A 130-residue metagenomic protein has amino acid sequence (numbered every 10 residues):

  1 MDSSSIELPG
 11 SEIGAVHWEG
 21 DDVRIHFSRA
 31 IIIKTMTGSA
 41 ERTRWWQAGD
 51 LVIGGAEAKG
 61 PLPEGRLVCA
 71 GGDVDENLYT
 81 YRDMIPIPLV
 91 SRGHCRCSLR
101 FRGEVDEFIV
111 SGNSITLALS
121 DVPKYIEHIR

Functional and structural regions predicted by a protein language model:
M1-R130: Surface-exposed, interaction-prone regions used to assemble/regulate multi-protein complexes
